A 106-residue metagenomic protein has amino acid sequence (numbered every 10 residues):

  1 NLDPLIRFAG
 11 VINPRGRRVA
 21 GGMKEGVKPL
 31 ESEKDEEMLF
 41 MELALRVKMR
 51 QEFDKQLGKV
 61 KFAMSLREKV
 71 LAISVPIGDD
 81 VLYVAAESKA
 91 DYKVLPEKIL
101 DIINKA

Functional and structural regions predicted by a protein language model:
N1-A106: Non-catalytic interaction/Regulatory regions outside core domains
